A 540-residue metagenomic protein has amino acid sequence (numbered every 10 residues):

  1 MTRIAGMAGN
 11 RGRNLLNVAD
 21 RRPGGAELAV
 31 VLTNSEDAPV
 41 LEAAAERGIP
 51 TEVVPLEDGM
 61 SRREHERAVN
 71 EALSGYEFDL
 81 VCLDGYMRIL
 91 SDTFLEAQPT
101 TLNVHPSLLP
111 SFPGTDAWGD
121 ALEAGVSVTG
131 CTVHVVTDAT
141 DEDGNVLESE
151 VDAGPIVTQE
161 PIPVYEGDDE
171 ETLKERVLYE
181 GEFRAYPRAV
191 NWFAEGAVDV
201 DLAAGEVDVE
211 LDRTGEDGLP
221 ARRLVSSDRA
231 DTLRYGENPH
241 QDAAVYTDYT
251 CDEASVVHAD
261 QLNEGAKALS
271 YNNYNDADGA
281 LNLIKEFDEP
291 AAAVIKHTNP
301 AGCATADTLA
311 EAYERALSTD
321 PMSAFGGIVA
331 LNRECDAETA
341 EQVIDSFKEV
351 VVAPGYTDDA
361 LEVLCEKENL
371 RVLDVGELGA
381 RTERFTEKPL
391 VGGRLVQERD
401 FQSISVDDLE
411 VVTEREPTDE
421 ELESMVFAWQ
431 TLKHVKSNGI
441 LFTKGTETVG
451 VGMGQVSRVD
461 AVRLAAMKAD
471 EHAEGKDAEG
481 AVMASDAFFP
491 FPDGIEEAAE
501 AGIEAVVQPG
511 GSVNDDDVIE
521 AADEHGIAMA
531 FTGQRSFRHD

Functional and structural regions predicted by a protein language model:
M1-R47: N-terminal Rossmann-like dinucleotide-binding module
T33-S35, E57-R62, E66, Y76-D92 (+2 more regions): N-terminal glycine-rich "phosphate-gripper" loop used for MgATP/nucleotide binding and carboxylate activation
M87-D208: Donor/substrate-binding cores of folate-linked one-carbon enzymes
G130, R415-G439: Short, basic/aromatic recognition patches
D208-V350, P354-Y356, L361, K367-N369 (+3 more regions): Active-site loops and adjacent core secondary-structure elements that bind or stabilize anionic groups
A301-P321, E447-I495: Glycine- and Gly-Pro-enriched alpha-helical subdomains that act as flexible, kink-prone "lid/hinge" or packing modules
G327-A330, D336-A340, I344-D345, A473-D515: Cysteine/selenocysteine-centered motifs that mediate thiol-based redox chemistry or coordinate metal-sulfur cofactors
D345-L373, F491, E496-H539: C-terminal binding/interaction regions
